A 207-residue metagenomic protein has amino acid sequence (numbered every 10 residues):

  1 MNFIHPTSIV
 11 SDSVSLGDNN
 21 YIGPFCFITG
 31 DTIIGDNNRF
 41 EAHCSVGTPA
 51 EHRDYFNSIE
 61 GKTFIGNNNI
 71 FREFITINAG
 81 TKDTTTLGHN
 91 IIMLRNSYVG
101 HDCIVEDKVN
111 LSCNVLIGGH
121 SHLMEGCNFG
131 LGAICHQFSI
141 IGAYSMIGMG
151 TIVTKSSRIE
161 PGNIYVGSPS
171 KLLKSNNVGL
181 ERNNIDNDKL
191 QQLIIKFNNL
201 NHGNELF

Functional and structural regions predicted by a protein language model:
M1-T32: N-terminal segments that cap or nucleate solenoid repeat domains
Y21-I33, R39-H89, M93-N96, C103-D107 (+1 more regions): Glycine-rich hexapeptide-repeat left-handed beta-helix
